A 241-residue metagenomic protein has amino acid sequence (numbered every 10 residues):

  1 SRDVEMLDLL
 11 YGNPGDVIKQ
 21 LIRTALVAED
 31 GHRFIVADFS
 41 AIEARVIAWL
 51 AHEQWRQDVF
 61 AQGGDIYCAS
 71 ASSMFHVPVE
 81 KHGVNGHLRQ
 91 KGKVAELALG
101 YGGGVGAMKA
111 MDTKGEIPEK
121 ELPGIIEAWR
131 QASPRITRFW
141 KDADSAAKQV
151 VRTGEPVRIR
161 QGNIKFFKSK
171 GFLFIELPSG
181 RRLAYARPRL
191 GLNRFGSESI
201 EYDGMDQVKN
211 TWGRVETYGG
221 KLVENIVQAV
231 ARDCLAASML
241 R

Functional and structural regions predicted by a protein language model:
S1-R241: Conserved catalytic core of nucleotide polymerization and phosphodiester-bond processing enzymes
